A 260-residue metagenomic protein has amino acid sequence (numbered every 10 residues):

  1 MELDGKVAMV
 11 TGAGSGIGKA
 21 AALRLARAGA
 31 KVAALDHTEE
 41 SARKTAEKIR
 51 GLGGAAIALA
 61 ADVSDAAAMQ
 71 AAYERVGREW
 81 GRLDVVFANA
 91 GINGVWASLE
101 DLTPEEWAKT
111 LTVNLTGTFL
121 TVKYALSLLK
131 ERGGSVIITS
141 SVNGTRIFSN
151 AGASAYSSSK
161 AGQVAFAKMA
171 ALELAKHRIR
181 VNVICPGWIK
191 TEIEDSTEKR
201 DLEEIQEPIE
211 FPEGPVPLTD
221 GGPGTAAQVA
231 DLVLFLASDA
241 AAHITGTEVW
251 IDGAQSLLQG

Functional and structural regions predicted by a protein language model:
D4, N93-W96, V233-L234, T245-G260: Short C-terminal tail/terminal secondary-structure segment of NAD(P)H-dependent dehydrogenase/reductase domains
V7, G14-G16: Conserved glycine-rich cofactor-binding loop
A97-L99, T103-A108, P212-G214: Substrate-binding pocket helix/loop in short-chain dehydrogenase/reductase
V122, S159, A167: Active-site helix of classical SDR
S141: Residue(s) in the substrate-gating loop at a strand-loop-helix junction that position the organic substrate next
A175, R180, I244-G246: Short, small/polar-rich loop/turn modules that mediate ligand/substrate recognition or access, typified
L202-Q228: Catalytic Tyr-x(3-8)-Lys segment
